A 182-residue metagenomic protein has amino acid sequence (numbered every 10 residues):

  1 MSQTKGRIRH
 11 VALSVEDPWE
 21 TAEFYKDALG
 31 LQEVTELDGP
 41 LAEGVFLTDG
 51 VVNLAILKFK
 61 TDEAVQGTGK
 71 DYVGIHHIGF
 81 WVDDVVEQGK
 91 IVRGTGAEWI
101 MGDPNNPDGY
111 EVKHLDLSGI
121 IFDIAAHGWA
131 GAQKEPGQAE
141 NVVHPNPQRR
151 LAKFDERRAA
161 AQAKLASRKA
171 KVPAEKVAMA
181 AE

Functional and structural regions predicted by a protein language model:
M1, L31-T35, G67, E98-G102: Intrinsically disordered, low-complexity segments enriched in polar/charged residues with Gly/Pro, especially when
S2-K5, A12-L54: Core segments of cupin and vicinal oxygen chelate
S2-T4, G89-E182: Vicinal oxygen chelate
R7-E16, V45-T48, Q66-I91, Y110-D116 (+1 more regions): Vicinal oxygen chelate
T21, V82-D83, M101, G131: Intrinsic disorder/low-complexity segments enriched in polar/charged and small flexible residues
T21-F24, Q88-V92: Hydrophobic side chains in well-ordered alpha-helices
Q32-G69, H114-D116, I120-W129: Conserved short beta-strand elements that form part of the metal-binding/catalytic scaffold of enzyme active sites
D62-W81, K134-N146: A signal for specific C-terminal beta-sheet/loop modules enriched in small/flexible residues with GP/PG/PP motifs
